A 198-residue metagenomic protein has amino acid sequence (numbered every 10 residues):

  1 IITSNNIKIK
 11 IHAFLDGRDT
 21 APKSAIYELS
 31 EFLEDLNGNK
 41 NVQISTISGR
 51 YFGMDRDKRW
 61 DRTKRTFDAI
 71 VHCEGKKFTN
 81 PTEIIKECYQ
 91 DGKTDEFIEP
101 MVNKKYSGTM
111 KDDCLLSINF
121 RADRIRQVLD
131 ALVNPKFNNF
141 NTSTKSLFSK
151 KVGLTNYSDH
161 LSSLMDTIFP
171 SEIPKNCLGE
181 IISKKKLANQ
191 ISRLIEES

Functional and structural regions predicted by a protein language model:
I1-S198: …; additionally, a secondary subgroup of soluble metalloenzymes is captured
